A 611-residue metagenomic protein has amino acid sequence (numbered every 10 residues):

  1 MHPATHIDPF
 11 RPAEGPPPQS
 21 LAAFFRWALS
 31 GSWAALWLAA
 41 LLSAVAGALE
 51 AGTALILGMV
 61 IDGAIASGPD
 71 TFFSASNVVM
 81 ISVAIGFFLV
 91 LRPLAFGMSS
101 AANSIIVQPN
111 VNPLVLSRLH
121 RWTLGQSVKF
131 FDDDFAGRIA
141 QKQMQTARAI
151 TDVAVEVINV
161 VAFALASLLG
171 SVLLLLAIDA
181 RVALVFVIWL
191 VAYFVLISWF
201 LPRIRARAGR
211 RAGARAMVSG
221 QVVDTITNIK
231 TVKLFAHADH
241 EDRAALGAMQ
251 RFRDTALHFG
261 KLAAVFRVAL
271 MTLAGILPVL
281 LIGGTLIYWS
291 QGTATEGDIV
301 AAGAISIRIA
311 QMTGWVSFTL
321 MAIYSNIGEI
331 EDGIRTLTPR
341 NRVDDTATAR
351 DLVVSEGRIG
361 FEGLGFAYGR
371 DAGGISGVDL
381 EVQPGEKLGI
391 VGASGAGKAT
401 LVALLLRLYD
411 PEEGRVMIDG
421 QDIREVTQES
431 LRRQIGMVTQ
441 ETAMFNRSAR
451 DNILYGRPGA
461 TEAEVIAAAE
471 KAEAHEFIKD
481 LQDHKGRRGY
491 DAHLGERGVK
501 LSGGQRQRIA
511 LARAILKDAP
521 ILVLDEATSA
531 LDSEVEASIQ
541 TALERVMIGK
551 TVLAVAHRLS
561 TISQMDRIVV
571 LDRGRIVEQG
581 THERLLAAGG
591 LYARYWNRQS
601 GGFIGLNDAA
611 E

Functional and structural regions predicted by a protein language model:
M1-E50, I65-A84, S99-V107, V115 (+9 more regions): Membrane-integrated ABC transporters
S30-W33, V128-K129, Q145-A154, I158 (+6 more regions): An intracellular "coupling" helix at the cytosolic face of ABC transporter transmembrane type-1 domains
G31, A35-V45, L91, N159-R210 (+2 more regions): Transmembrane helices of ABC transporter permease
S32, S99-S100, S104, Q108 (+2 more regions): Juxtamembrane loop-to-helix connectors within ABC transporter transmembrane domains
A34-L55, I81, I85, N103-S104 (+5 more regions): Alpha-helical segments in transporter systems
I81-F96, L190-F194, S198, A263-G283 (+1 more regions): Hydrophobic alpha-helical segments in the permease module
H237, K261, I309-T338: Cytosolic ends of transmembrane helices, especially the final helix of ABC transmembrane type-1 domains
L352-E611: ABC-type nucleotide-binding domain
